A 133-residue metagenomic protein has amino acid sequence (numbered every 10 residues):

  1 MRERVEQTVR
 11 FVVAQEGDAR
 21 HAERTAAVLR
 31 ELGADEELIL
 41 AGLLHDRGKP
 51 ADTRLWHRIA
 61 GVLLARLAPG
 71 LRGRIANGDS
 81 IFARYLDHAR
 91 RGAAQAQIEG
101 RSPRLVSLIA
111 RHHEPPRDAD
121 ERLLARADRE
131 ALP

Functional and structural regions predicted by a protein language model:
M1-E6: C-terminal and inter-domain tail/linker signature
T8-P133: Divalent metal-dependent catalytic cores for phosphoryl transfer on phosphate-bearing substrates
